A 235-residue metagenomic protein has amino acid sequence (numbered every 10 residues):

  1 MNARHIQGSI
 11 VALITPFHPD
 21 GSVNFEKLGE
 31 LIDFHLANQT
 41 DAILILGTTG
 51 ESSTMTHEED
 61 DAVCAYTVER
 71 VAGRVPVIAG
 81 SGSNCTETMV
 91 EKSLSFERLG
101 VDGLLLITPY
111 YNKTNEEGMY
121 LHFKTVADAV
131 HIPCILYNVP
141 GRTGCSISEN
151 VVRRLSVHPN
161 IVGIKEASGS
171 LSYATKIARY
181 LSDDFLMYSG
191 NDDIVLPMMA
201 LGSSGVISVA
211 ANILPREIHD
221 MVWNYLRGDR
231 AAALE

Functional and structural regions predicted by a protein language model:
N2-V11, T15-G144, V152: Active-site beta->alpha loop and helix N-cap motifs at the rims of alpha/beta catalytic domains
D128-A129, R142-E235: Catalytic alpha/beta core domains of metabolic enzymes, predominantly
